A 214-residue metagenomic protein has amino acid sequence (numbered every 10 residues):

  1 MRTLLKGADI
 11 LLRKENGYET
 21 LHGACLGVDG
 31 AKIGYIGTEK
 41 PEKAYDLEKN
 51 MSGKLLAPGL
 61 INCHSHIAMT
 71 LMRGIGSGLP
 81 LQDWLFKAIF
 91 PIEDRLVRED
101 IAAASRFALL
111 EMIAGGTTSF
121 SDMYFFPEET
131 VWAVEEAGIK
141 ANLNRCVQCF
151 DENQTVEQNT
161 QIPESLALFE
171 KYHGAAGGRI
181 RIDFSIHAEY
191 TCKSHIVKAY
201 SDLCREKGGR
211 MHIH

Functional and structural regions predicted by a protein language model:
M1, Y45-D46, S52, G115 (+3 more regions): Short coil/turn connectors at secondary-structure junctions
M1-K43, K54-L55: N-terminal metal-binding scaffold of metallo-dependent hydrolase/deaminase domains
R2-G7, E42-W84, R106, L110-A114: Replace "His-x-His-based motif
A8, L26, A31, G53 (+5 more regions): Divalent metal-coordination and catalytic microenvironments
T38-D46, W132-E136: Short loop/helix-cap segments at secondary-structure boundaries that form the rim of catalytic
L71-A103, K140-I162: Active-site gating loops and adjacent loop-to-helix segments of metal-dependent hydrolytic enzymes
L79-F126, E189-I196: Divalent metal-binding segments
E129-I213: Metal-coordinating catalytic core of metallo-dependent amide/deamination hydrolases
